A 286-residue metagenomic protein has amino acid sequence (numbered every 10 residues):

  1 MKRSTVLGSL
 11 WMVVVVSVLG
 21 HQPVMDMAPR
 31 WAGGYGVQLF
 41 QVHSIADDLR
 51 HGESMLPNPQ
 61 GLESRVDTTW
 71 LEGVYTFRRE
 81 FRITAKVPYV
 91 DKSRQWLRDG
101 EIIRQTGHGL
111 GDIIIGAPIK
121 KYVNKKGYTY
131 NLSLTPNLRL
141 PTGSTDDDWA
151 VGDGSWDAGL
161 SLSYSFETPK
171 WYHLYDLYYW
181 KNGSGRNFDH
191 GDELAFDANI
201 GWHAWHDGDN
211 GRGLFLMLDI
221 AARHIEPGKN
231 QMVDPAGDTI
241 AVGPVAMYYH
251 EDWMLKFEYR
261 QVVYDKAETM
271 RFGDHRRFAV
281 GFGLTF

Functional and structural regions predicted by a protein language model:
S17-S54, K125: Outer-membrane beta-barrel biogenesis signature
M25-G33, E80, V123-N131, P169-K170 (+1 more regions): Short loop/turn motifs that connect adjacent beta-strands in outer-membrane beta-barrel proteins
G33, R65-T69, H108-I113, Y130 (+4 more regions): Residues that define the transmembrane beta-barrel architecture of outer-membrane proteins
V37-H43, A85-Y89, L134-L140, Y175-Y179 (+3 more regions): Transmembrane beta-barrel strands of outer-membrane/channel proteins
L39, L71-Y75, A85, I115-K121 (+6 more regions): Residues on the lipid-exposed face of transmembrane beta-strands in outer-membrane beta-barrel proteins
H43-T68, D148-W149: Surface-exposed strand-loop-strand hairpins of Gram-negative outer-membrane beta-barrel proteins
R50-G52, P59, H190, L194-F286: Outer membrane beta-barrel transmembrane domains
D91-G191, Y249: Outer-membrane pore/translocation modules
